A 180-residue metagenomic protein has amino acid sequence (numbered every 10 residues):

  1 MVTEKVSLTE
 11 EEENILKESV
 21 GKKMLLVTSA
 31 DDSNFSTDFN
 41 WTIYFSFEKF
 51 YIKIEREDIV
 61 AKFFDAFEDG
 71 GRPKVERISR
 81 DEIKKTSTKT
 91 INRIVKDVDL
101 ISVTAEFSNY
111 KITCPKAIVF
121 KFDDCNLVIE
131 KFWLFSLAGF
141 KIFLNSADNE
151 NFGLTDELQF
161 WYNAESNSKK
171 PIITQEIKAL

Functional and structural regions predicted by a protein language model:
M1-L180: Surface-exposed, interaction-prone regions used to assemble/regulate multi-protein complexes
